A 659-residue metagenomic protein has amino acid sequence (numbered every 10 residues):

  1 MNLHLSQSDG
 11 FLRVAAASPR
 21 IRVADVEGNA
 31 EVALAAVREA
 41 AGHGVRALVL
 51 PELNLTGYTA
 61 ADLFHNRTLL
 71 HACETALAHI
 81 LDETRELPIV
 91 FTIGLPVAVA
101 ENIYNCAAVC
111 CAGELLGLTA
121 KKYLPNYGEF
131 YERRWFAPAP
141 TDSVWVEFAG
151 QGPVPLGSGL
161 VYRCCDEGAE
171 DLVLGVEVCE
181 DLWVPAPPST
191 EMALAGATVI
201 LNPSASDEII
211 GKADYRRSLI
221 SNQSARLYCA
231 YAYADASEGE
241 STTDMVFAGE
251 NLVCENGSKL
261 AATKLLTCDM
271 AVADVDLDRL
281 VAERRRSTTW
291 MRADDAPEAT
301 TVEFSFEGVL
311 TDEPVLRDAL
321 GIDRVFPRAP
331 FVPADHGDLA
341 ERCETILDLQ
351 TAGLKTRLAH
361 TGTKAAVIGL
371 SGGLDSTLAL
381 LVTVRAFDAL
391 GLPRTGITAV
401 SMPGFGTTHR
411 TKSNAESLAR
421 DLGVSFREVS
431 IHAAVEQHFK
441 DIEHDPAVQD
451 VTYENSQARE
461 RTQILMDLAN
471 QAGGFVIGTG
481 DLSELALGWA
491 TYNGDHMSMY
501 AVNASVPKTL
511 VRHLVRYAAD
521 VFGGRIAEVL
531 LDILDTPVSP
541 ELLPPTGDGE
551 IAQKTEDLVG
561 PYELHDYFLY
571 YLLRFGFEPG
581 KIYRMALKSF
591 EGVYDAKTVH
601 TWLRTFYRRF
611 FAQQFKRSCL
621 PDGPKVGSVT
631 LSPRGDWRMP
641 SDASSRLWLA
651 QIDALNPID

Functional and structural regions predicted by a protein language model:
M1-V367, R385-R394, F426: Enzyme catalytic cores with a strong preference for nitrogen-chemistry domains
N29, E170-L172, Y228-C229, E238-S241 (+5 more regions): ATP/NTP-dependent adenylation/nucleotidyl-transfer catalytic domains that generate, transfer, or process NMP-activated
